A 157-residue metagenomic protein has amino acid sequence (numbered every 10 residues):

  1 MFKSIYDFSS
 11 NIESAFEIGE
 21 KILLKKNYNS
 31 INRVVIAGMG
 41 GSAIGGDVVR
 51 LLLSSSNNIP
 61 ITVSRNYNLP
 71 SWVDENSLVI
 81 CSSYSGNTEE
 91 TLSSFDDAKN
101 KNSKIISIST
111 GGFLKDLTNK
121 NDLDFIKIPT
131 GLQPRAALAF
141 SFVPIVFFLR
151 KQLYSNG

Functional and structural regions predicted by a protein language model:
M1-I18: N-terminal amphipathic/basic leader segments beginning at the initiator methionine
S14-S30: A short, well-structured juxtamembrane/interface segment
Y28-G157: Glycine-rich phosphate-binding loops that contact phosphosugars or nucleotide phosphates
